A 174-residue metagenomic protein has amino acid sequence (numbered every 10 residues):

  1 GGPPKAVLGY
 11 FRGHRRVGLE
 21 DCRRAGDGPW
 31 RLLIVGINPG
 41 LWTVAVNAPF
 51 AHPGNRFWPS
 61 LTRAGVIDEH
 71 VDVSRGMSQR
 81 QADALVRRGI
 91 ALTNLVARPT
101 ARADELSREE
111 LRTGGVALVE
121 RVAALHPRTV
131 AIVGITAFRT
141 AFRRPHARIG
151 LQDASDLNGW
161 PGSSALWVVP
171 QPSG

Functional and structural regions predicted by a protein language model:
G1-R63, H146-S164: Active-site and ligand/interface coordination hotspots across diverse enzymes and nucleic-acid-associated assemblies
R12-G18, H70-R80, E109-L118, A147-A154: Short acidic (Asp/Glu) patches
L19-D21, R121, H126-P170: Structured catalytic cores of enzymes that bind and process phosphorylated ligands/cofactors
G36, L92, Q171: Conserved proline-anchored active-site loop of SAM-dependent methyltransferases that bridges a beta-strand
P39, A137, S173: Short, glycine/serine-rich, charged loops/turns that create anion-binding and catalytic segments at active sites
T43-E110: Short, surface-exposed acidic-centric catalytic microdomains
R87-H146: Internal catalytic-core helix/loop-beta-alpha segment that presents or stabilizes conserved functional determinants
V96, P170-S173: Residues at the C-termini of beta-strands that transition into short coil/loop
